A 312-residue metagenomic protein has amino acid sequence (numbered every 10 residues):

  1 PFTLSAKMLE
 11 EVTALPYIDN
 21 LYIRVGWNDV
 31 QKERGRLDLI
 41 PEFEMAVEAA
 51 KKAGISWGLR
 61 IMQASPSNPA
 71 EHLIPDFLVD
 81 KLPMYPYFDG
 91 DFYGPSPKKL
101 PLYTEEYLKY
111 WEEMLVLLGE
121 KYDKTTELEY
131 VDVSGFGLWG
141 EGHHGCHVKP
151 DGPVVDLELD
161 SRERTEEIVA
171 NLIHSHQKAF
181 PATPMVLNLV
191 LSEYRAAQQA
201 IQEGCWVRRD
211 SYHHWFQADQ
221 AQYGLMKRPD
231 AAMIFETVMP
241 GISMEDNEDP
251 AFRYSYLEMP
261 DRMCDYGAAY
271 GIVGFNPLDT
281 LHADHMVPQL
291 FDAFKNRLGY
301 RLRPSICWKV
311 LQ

Functional and structural regions predicted by a protein language model:
P1-L9, T13, D19, K51-I55 (+2 more regions): Catalytic-core regions of glycoside hydrolase
M8-F92, Y110, T165-P184: Aromatic-lined substrate-binding rim segments of carbohydrate-active enzymes
Y85-V154, E158: Active-site groove signature of glycoside hydrolases
Q289-R303: Proline/serine/threonine-rich low-complexity linkers at boundaries of modular beta-sandwich domains
I306-W308: Surface-exposed, proline-enriched loop/turn segments that connect beta strands in immunoglobulin-like
